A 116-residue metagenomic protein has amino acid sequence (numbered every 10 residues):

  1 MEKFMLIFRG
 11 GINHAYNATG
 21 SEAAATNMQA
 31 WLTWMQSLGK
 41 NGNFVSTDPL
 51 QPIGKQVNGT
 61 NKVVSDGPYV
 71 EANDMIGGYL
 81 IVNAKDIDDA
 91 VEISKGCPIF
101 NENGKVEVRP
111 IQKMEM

Functional and structural regions predicted by a protein language model:
M1-M116: Conserved, structured core segments of small domains
